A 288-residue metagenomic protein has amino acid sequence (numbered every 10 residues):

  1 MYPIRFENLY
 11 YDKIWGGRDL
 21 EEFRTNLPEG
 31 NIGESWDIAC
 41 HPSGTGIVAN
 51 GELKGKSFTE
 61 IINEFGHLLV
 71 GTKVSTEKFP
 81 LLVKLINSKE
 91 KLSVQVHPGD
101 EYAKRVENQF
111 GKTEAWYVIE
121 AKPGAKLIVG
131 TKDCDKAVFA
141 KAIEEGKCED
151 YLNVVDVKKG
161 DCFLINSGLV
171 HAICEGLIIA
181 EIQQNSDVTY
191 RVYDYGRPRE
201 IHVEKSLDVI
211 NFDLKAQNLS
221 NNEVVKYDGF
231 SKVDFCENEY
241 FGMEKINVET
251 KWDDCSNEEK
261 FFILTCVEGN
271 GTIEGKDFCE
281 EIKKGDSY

Functional and structural regions predicted by a protein language model:
M1-C134, Y195-N218, E223, M243: Transition-metal
V83-K84, L92, E114-Y117, V154-V155 (+4 more regions): His/acidic/aromatic-lined binding-pocket segments of jelly-roll/cupin-type domains and related regulatory beta-sandwich
A103-R105, V170-E175, A180-Q183, D253-S256 (+1 more regions): Short beta-strand His + acidic residue motifs that chelate non-heme Fe in jelly-roll/DSBH and cupin folds
E114-W116, A172-G196: A short hydrophobic beta-strand segment most commonly corresponding to one strand of the jelly-roll/cupin
D135-F139: Short, flexible helix-coil linker/hinge segments at the edges of structured domains or between repeats
K141-E149, E268-T272: Short, structured beta-strand/loop micro-motifs enriched in basic residues and often containing a Trp
L152-L164, I173, I178, T272-Y288: Short acidic-glycine-tyrosine-enriched beta hairpin
K226-D286: Acidic/His-leaning functional-site neighborhoods
